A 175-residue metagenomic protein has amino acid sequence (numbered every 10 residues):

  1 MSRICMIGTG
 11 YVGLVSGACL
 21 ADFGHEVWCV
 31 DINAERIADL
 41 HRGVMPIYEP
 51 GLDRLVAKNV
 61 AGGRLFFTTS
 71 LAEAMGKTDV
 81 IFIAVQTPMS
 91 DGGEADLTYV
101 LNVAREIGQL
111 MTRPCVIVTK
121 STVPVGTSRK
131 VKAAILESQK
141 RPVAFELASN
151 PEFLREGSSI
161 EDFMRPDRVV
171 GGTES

Functional and structural regions predicted by a protein language model:
M1-V44: NAD(P)+-binding Rossmann beta1-loop-alpha1 motif at the extreme N-terminus of oxidoreductases
C29, F67, G171: Conserved SAM-binding loop
G51-D79, M89, G108: A structured beta-alpha segment of the ubiquitous adenosine-cofactor-binding alpha/beta core
G76-K77, R113, P166: Alpha-helix C-terminal capping/helix-to-coil transition sites in glycosyltransferase folds
K77, I83-V85, K120, G172: Short, well-ordered coil/turn residues at beta-beta hairpins and beta-strand->alpha-helix junctions within
P88-F153: Rossmann-like NAD(P)(H) cofactor-binding subdomain of soluble oxidoreductases
T122-P124, I160-S175: Short beta-strand and adjoining strand-loop segment in the mid-core of the Rossmann-like NAD(P)-dependent dehydrogenase
